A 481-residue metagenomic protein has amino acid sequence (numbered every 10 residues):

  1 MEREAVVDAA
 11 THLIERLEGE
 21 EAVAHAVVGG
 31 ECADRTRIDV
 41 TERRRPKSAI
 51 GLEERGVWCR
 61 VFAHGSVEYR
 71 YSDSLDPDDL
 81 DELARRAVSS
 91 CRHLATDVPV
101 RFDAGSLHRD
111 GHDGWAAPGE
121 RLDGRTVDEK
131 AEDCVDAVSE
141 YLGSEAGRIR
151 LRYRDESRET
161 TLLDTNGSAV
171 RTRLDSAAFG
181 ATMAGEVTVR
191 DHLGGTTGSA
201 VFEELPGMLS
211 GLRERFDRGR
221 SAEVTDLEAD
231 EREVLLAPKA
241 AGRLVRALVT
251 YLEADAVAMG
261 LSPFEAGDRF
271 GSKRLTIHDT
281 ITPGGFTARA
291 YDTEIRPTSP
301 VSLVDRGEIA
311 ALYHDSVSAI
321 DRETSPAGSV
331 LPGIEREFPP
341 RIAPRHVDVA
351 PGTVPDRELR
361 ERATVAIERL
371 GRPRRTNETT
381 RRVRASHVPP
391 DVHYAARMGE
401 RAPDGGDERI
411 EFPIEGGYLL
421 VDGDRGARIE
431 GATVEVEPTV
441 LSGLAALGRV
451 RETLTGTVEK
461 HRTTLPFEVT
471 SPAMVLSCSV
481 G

Functional and structural regions predicted by a protein language model:
M1-G481: N-terminal small-residue-enriched
